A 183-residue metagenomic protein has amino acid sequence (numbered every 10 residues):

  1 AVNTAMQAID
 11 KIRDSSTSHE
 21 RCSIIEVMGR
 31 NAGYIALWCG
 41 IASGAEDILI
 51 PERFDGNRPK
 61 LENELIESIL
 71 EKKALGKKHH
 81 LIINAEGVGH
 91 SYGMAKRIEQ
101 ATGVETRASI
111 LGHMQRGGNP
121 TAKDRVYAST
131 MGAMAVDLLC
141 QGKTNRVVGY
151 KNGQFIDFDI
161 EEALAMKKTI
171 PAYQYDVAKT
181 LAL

Functional and structural regions predicted by a protein language model:
A1-E105: Accessory alpha-helical/coil subdomains and C-terminal extensions that flank or cap enzyme catalytic cores
V2, E62, A128-V136: Short, amphipathic alpha-helical "lid/cap" segments that border enzyme active or binding sites
I9-R13, V136-K143: Short, hydrophobic alpha-helical segments
G93-K96, P120-V126, F158-M166: Short glycine/threonine-rich loop-to-helix capping motif typified by GTGT followed within a few residues by an Asp-Pro
R97, M114-S129, V136-C140: Catalytic, metal-anchored helix/loop core of enzyme active sites in primary metabolism
R107-S109: Generic long, charged, amphipathic alpha-helical segments
R146-L183: Phosphate-binding loop/pocket of nucleotide- and phosphate-handling active sites
